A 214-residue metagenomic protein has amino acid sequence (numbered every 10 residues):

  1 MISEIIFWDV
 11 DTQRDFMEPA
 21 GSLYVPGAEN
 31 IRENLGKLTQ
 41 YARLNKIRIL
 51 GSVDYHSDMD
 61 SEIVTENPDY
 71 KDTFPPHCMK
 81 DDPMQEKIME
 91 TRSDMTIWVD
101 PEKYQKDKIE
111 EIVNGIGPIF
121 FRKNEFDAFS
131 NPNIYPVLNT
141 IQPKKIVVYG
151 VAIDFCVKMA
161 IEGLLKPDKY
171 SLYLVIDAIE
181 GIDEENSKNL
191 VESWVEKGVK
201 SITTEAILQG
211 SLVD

Functional and structural regions predicted by a protein language model:
M1-F7: Extreme N-terminal starter segment of soluble prokaryotic enzymes
E4, I47-R48, K145, Y170-Y173: Residues at the starts of beta-strands that form the adenosine-phosphate
W8-V10, V53, I176: Active-site flanking residues adjacent to catalytic metal/cofactor-binding acidic residues
A20-A28, P76: Short glycine-enriched, charge-decorated loop/helix-capping segments at active-site entrances that position
E33-K145: Active-site alpha/beta core segments
K37-Y41, C156-P167: Histidine-anchored nucleotide/phosphate-binding helix
F121, K200-G210: Short acidic-hydrophobic, aromatic-tinged amphipathic segments that line or gate anion-handling sites
V147-G150, S171-E184, T204-E205: A short glycine-rich beta-strand->turn/loop micro-motif centered on a GG-aromatic cluster
